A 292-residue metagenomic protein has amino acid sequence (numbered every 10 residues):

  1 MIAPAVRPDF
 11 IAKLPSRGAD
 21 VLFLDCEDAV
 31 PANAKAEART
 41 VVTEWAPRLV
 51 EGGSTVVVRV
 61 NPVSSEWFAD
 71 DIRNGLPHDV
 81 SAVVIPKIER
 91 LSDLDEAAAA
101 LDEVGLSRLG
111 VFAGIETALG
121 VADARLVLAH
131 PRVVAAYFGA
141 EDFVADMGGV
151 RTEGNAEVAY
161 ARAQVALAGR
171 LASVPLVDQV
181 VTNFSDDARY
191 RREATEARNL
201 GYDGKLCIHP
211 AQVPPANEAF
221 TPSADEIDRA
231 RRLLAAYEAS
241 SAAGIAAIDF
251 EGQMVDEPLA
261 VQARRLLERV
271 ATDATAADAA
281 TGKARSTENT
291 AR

Functional and structural regions predicted by a protein language model:
M1-R292: Expand to "…catalyze enediolate/carbanion chemistry for C-C bond making/breaking, isomerization, decarboxylation
